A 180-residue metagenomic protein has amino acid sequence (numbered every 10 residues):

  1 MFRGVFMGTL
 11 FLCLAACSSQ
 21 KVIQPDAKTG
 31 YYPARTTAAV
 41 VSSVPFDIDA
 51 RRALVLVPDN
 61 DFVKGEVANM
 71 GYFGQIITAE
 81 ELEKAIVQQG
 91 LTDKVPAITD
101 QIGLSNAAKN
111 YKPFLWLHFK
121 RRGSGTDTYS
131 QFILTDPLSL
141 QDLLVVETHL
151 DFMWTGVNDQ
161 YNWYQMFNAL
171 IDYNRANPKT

Functional and structural regions predicted by a protein language model:
M1-F6: Bacterial N-terminal signal peptides that target proteins for export
C13-A16: C-terminal motif of bacterial Sec signal peptides marking the signal peptidase cleavage site
S18-F46, D61-F62, Q141-T180: C-terminal/domain-edge helix-coil "capping" segments
T36-T37, S42, E66, M70 (+3 more regions): Hydrophobic alpha-helical membrane segments
V44-P45, L54-V55, K120-G125: Short linear motifs in intrinsically disordered
D47-K109: N-terminal segment of the mature soluble domain
L82-H149: Surface-exposed short loop/turn segments
